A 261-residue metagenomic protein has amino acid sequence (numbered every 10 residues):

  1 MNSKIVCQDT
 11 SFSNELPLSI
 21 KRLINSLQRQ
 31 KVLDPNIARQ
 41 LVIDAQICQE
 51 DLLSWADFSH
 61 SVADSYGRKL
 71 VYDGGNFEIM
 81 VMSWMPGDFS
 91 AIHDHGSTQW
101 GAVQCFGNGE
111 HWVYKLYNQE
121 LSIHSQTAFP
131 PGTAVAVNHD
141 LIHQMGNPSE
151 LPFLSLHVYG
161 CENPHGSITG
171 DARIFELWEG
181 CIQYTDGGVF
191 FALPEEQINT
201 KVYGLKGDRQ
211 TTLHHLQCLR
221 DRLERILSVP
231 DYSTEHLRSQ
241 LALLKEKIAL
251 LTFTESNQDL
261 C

Functional and structural regions predicted by a protein language model:
A56-P86: A short glycine-rich, His/Asp/Glu-containing loop-to-beta-strand
V71-F77, P86-G101, S122: A short beta-loop-beta micro-motif enriched in histidine and acidic residues
M80-H95, F129-P130, N138-D140: Conserved short histidine dyad/triad with adjacent acidic residue
P86, S97-E110, K115-L116: Glycine- and acidic-residue-biased ligand/ion/polar-headgroup-sensing regions
A91-H93, H111-W112, V137, H143-P148: Short beta-strand His + acidic residue motifs that chelate non-heme Fe in jelly-roll/DSBH and cupin folds
G101, L116-H143: Short acidic-glycine-tyrosine-enriched beta hairpin
G101-V103, E150-G166: A short hydrophobic beta-strand segment most commonly corresponding to one strand of the jelly-roll/cupin
E162-L260: Conserved double-stranded beta-helix
